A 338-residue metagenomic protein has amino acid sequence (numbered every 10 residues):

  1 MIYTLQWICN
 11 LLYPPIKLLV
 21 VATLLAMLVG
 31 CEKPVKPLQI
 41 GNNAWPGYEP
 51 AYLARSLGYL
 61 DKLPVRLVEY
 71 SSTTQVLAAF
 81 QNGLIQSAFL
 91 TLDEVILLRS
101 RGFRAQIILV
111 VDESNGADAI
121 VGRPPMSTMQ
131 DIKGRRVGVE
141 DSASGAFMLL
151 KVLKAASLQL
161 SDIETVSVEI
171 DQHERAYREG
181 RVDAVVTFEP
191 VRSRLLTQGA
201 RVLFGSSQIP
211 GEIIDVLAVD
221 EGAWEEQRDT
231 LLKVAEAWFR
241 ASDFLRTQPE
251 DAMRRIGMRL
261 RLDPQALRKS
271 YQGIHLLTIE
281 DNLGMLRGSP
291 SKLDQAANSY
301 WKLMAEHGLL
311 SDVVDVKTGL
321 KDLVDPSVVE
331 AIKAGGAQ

Functional and structural regions predicted by a protein language model:
T4-L19: Bacterial N-terminal signal peptides that target proteins for export
L19-A26: Sec-dependent N-terminal signal peptides
V29-G30: C-terminal motif of bacterial Sec signal peptides marking the signal peptidase cleavage site
P34-E169, D183-T187, V202-G205, G211: Short, glycine-/small- and polar/acidic-enriched structural segments that line small-molecule recognition paths
D93-E94, T165, Q172-Q265: Pocket-lining segment of extracytoplasmic ligand-binding domains
E226-S311: Secondary-structure end/capping motifs
N298-Q338: Conserved C-terminal helix/tail region of periplasmic/extracytoplasmic solute-binding proteins
